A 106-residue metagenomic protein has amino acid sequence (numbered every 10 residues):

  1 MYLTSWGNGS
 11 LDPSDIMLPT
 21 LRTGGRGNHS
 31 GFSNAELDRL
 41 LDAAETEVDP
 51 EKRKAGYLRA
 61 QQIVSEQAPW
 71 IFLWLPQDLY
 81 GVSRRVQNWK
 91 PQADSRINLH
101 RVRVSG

Functional and structural regions predicted by a protein language model:
M1-G106: Detector for C-terminal structural segments
